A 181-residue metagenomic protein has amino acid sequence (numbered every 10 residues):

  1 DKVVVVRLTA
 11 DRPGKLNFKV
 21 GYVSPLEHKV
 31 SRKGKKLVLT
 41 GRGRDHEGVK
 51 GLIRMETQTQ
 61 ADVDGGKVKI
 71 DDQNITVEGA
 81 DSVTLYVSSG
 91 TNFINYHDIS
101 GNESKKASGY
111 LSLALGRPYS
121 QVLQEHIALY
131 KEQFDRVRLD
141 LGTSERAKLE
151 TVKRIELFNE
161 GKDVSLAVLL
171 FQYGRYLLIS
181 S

Functional and structural regions predicted by a protein language model:
D1-S181: Aromatic-residue-lined binding/catalytic grooves and analogous aromatic/hydrophobic interfacial grooves in multimeric
